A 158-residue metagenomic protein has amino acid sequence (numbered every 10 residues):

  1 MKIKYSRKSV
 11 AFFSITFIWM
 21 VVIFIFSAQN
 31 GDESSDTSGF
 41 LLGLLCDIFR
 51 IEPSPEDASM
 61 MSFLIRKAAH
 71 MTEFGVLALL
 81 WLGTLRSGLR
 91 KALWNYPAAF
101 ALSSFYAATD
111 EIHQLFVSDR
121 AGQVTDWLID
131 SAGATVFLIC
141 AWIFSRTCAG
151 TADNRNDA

Functional and structural regions predicted by a protein language model:
K2, G150-A158: Short, charged juxtamembrane terminal tails flanking transmembrane helices
K2-G75, L79: "…centered on the first transmembrane helix and the immediately adjacent amphipathic helix/loop
R7-A11, G88-A98, R120-V124: Membrane-helix interface segments
I18-I23, Y96-L115: Small-polar-interrupted transmembrane alpha-helices in polytopic inner-membrane proteins
D32-E33, T84-A92, F116-R120, I143-T151: Membrane-interface elements of multi-pass transporters and channels
E33-S35, M71, G75, A99 (+4 more regions): A hydrophobic, multi-pass inner-membrane permease signature
E73-G88, A132-C148: Membrane-interfacial alpha-helical segments at the cytosolic side of multi-pass membrane proteins
A107-S131: Interfacial helix-loop-helix junctions of multi-pass membrane proteins
